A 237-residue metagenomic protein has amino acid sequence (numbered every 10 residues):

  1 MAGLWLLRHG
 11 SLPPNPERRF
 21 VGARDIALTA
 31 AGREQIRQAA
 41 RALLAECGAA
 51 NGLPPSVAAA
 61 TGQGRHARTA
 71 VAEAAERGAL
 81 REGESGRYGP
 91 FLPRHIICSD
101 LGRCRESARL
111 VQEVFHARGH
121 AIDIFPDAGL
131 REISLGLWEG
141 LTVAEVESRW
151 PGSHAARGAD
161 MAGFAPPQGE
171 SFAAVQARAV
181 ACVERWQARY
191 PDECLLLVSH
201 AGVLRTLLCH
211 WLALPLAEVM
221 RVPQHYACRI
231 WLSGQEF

Functional and structural regions predicted by a protein language model:
A2-L7, S11-R118: Active-site-proximal alpha-helix that buttresses catalytic centers in soluble enzyme cores
L4, Q187-V198: Residue-level preference for the first positions of well-ordered beta-strands
R37-G48, Q176, V180-A188: Generic structural signal for well-ordered alpha-helical scaffold segments
C98-S99, A177, V198-S199: Short beta-strand scaffold positions
V114-V180, R221, S233: Phosphate-handling substructures
A201-R205: GST superfamily/GST-like fold recognition
L212-F237: Domain-level recognition of soluble alpha/beta enzyme cores, biased toward histidine phosphatases/phosphomutases
